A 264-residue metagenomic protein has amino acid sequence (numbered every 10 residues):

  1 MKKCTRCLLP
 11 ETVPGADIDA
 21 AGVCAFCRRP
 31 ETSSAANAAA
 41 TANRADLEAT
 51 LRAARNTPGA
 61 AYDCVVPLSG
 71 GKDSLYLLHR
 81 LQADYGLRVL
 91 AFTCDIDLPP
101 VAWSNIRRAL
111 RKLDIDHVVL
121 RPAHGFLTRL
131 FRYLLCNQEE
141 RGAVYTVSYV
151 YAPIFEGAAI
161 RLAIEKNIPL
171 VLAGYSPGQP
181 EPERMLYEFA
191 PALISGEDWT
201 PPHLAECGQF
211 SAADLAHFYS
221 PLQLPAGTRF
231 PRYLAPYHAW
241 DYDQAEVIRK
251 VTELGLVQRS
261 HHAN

Functional and structural regions predicted by a protein language model:
M1-C64, R80-N264: Nucleotide-activated chemistry modules centered on ATP-dependent adenylation/adenylyltransferase
C64-D73: Short, glycine-rich nucleotide/cofactor-binding loops
Y76-L77: Hydrophobic positions on the alpha1 helix immediately C-terminal to the Walker A/P-loop
